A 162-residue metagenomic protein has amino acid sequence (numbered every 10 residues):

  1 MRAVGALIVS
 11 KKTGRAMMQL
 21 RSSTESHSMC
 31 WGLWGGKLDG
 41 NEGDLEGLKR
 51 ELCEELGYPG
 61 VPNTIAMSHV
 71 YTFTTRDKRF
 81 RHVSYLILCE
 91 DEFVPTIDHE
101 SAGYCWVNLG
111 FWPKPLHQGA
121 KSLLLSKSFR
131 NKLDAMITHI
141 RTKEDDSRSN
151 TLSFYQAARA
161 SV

Functional and structural regions predicted by a protein language model:
M1-M17, K37, L86: Conserved N-terminal beta-strand and adjoining loop/helix that marks the start of the Nudix/MutT-like hydrolase domain
G5, C30, G103: Conserved beta-strand and immediately adjacent loop positions that scaffold enzyme active sites
L20-T24: Short, small-residue-rich loop/turn micro-motifs
E25-M29: A conserved beta-turn-beta hairpin within the catalytic core of GNAT-like acetyltransferases that forms part
C30-G36: Conserved acetyl-CoA binding element of GNAT-fold acetyltransferases
G36-T64, H69-L123, A157-S161: Unchanged
K121-V162: Charged phosphate-binding loop/patch that engages nucleotide di/tri-phosphates or the phosphate backbone of nucleic
